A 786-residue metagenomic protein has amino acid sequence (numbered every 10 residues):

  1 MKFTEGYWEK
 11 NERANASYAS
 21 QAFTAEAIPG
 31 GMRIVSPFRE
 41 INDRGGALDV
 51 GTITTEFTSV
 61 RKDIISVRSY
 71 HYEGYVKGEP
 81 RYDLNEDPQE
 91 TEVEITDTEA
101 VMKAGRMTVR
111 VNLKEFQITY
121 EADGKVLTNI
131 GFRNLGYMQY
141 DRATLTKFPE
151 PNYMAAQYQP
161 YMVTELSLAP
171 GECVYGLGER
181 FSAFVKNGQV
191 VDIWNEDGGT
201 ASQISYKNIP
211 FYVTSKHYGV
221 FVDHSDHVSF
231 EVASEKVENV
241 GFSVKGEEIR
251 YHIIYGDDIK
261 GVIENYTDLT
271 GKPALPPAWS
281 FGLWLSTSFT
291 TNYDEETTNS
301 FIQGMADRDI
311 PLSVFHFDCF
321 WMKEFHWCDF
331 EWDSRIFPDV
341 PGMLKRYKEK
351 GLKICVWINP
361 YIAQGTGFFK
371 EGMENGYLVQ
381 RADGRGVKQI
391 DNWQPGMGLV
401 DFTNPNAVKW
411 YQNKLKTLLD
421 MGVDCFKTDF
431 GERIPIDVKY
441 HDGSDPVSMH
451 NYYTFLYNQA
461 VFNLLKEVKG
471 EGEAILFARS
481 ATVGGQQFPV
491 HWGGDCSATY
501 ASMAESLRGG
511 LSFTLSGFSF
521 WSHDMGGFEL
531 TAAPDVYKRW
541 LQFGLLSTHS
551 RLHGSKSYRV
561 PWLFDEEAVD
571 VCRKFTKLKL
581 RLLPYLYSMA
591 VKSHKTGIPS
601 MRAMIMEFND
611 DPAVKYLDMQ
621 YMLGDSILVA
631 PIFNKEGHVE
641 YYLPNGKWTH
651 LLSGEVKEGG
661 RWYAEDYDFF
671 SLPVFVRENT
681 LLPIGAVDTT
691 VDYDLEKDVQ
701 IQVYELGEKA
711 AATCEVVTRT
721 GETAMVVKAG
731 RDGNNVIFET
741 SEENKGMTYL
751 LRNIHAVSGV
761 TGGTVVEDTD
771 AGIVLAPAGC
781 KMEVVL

Functional and structural regions predicted by a protein language model:
M1-E5, A47-D49, Y70, Y82 (+4 more regions): Catalytic and substrate-binding clefts that recognize carbohydrates or anionic sugar/phosphate headgroups
K2-R44, D49-A100: A low-complexity, Ser/Thr/Gly/Pro-enriched, surface-exposed linker/loop concept that marks segments flanking
I34-S36, F57, S69, M102 (+3 more regions): Short, well-ordered beta-strand segments enriched in hydrophobic/aromatic residues
F57, R106, F211, M305 (+8 more regions): Conserved, mostly hydrophobic/aromatic
Y70-Y72, P311-C572, E607-N609, L617: Aromatic- and carboxylate-enriched substrate-binding clefts and catalytic-loop regions of carbohydrate-active enzymes
K77-E92, L651-F669, G759-P777: Solvent-exposed beta-strand/loop surfaces of large extracellular or lumenal domains
A201-S202, P276, T287-F337: A conserved hydrophobic secondary-structure block that centers on an alpha-helix together with its immediately flanking
F462-I475, A481-W492, E505, G509 (+2 more regions): Catalytic core of carbohydrate-active enzymes
